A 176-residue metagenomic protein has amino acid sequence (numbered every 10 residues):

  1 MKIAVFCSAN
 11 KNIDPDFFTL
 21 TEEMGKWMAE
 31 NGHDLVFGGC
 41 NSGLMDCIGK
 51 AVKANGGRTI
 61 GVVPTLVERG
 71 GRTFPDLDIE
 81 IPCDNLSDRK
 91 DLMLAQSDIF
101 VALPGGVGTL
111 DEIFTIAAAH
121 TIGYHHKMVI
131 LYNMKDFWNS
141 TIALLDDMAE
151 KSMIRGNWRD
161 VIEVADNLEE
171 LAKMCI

Functional and structural regions predicted by a protein language model:
M1-Q96, Y132-E169, K173-I176: A cross-family phosphate/adenosyl-ligand binding-site feature
T59, Y124-K127: Short, structured loop/turn "capping" segments at alpha-beta junctions
D88-G123, I130: Active-site/ligand-binding-proximal alpha/beta "capping" segment
